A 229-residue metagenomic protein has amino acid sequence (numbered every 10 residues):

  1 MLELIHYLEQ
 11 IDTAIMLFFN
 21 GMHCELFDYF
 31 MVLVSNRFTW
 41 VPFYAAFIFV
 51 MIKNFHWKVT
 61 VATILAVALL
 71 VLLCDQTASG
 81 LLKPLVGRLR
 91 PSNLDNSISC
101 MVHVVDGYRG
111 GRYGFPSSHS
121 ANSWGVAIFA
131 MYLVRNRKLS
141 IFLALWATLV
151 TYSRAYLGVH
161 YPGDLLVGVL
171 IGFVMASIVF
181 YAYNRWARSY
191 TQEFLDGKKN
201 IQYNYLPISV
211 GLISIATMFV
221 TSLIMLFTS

Functional and structural regions predicted by a protein language model:
M1-L2, L65-L85, I213-T221: N-terminal signal-anchor transmembrane alpha helix
M1-Y44, A78-G107, I224-S229: N-terminal transmembrane-helix/juxtamembrane module of multi-pass inner/ER membrane proteins
G21-Y29, I52-I64, Y156-Y161, K198: Membrane-helix interfacial "entry" motifs
V34-M51, L65, H119-W124, F142: Hydrophobic alpha-helical transmembrane segments
R37-W40, V59-A62, K138-I141, P162-G163: Short, aromatic-rich membrane-interface segments at the entry and exit of alpha-helical transmembrane domains
I48-I52, C74, A78-G87, M131 (+2 more regions): Membrane-water interface at transmembrane helix exits
I48-T77, S140: Interfacial segments of alpha-helical transmembrane regions
H103-S229: Membrane-embedded catalytic cores of phosphoryl/pyrophosphoryl-handling enzymes
